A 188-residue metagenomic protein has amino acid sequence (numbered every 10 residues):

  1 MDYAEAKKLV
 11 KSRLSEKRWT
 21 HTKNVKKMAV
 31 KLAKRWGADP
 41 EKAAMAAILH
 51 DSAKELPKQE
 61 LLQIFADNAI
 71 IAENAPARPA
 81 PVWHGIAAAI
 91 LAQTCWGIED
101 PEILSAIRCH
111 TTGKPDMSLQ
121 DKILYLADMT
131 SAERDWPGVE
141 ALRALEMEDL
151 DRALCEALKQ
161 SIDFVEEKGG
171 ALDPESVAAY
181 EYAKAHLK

Functional and structural regions predicted by a protein language model:
K7-S12, R35-E156: Divalent metal-dependent catalytic cores for phosphoryl transfer on phosphate-bearing substrates
H21: N-terminal glycine-rich anion-binding loops that anchor highly charged ligand groups
A157-I162: C-terminal beta-signal and terminal closure region of outer-membrane beta-barrel proteins
D163-K188: Charged phosphate-binding loop/patch that engages nucleotide di/tri-phosphates or the phosphate backbone of nucleic
